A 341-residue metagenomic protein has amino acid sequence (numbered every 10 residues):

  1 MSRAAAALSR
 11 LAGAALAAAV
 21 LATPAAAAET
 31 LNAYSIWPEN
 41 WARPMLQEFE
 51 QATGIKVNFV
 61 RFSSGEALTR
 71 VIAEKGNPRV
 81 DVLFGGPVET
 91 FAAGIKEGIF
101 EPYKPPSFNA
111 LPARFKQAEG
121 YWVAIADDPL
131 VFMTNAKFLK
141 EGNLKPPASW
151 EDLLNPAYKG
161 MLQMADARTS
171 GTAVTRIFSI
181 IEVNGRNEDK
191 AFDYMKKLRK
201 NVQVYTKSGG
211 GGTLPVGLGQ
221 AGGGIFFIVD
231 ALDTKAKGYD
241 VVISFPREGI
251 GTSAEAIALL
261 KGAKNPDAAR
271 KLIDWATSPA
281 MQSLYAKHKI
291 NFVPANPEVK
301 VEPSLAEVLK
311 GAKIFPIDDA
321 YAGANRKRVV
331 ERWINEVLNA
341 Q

Functional and structural regions predicted by a protein language model:
M1-G13: Bacterial N-terminal signal peptides that target proteins for export
T23-A27: Sec/Tat signal peptide C-region and signal peptidase I cleavage site
A28-A93: Early extracytoplasmic/lumenal segment of secretory-pathway proteins
I36, N40-A42, R79-Q220: Extracytoplasmic ligand-binding site segments that recognize negatively charged/polar headgroups
E89-A93, G217, G222-D240, K289: A ligand-binding cleft/hinge motif common to bilobed small-molecule-binding domains
Y194-L198, T206, K237-K261, A295-P297: Periplasmic-binding protein-like
G251, L260-I317: Mature extracytoplasmic/periplasmic domains
P303-Q341: Extracellular/periplasmic bilobal clamshell ligand-binding domains
